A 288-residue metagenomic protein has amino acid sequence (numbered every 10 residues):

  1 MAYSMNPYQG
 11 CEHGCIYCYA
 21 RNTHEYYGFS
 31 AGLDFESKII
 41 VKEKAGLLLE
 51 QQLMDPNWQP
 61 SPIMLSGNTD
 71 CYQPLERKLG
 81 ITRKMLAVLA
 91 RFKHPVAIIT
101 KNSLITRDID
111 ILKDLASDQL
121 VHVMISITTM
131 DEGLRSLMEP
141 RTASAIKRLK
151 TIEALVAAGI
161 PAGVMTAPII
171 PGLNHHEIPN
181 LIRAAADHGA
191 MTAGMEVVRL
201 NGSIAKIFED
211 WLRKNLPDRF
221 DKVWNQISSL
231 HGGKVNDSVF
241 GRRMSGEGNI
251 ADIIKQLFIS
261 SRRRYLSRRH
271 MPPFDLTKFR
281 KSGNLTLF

Functional and structural regions predicted by a protein language model:
M1-Q9, H13-M124, T128-S136, A145-A157: Conserved Radical SAM active-site core
V88-H94, T151-A162, L230-G233, L257-R268: A structural motif corresponding to the C-terminal end of an alpha-helix and its immediate exit/capping segment
A97, G163, A193-M195: Short hydrophobic alpha-helical runs that function as membrane-insertion/retention elements
S103-T106, I170-P179: Active-site glycine- and acidic-residue-rich loops that bind and position anionic ligands or nucleotide-like cofactors
I109, R135-L137, H175, A205-F208: Short, well-ordered secondary-structure micro-motifs
S117-L120, P161, D187-M191: Glycine-enriched alpha-helix->loop->beta-strand junction motifs that scaffold or abut catalytic
M130-E132, M138-R141, A154-N174, V197-L200 (+1 more regions): Conserved strand-turn element in the central/C-terminal portion of the radical SAM core barrel that lines
H176-F288: Auxiliary Fe-S-binding modules of radical SAM enzymes
